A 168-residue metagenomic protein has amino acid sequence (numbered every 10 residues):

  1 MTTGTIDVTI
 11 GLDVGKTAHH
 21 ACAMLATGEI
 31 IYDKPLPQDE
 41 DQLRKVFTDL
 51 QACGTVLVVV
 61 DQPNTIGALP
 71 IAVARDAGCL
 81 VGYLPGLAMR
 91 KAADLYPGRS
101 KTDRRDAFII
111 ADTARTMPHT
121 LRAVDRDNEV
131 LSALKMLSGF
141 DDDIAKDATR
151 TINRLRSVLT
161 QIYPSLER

Functional and structural regions predicted by a protein language model:
M1-R168: Phosphate- and other anionic-substrate recognition elements at nucleic-acid/protein interfaces
